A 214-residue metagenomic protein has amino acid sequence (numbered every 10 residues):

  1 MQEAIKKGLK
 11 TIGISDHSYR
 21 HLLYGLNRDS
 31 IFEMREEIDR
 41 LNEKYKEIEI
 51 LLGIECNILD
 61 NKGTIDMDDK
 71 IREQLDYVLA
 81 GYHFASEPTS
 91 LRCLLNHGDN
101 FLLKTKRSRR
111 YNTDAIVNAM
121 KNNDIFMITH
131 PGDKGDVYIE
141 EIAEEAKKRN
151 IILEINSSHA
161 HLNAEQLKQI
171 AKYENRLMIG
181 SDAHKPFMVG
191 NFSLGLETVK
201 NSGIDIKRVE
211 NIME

Functional and structural regions predicted by a protein language model:
M1-S15, E36-E47: Alpha-helical scaffold segments that flank or form the walls of functional sites
T11-D16, L51-I54, L79-G81, F126-G132 (+2 more regions): Active-site neighborhood of phospho(di)ester-bond hydrolases with catalytic His/Asp-centered motifs
H17, N175-G190, V209: Short acidic/histidine-rich active-site segments
R20, S86-E87, A160-H161, H184-M188: Short gly/pro/ser/thr-enriched loop/turn and capping motifs at secondary-structure boundaries
L23-R149, K200, I204, R208: Extended substrate/RNA-proximal surfaces in nucleic-acid metabolism proteins
E87-P88, M188-G190, L194-L196, K207-M213: Catalytic core of soluble alpha/beta enzymes
V137-A143, H161-Y173, F187-K200: Histidine/acidic-residue-rich catalytic or RNA/ligand-binding cores of hydrolases and nuclease-related proteins
